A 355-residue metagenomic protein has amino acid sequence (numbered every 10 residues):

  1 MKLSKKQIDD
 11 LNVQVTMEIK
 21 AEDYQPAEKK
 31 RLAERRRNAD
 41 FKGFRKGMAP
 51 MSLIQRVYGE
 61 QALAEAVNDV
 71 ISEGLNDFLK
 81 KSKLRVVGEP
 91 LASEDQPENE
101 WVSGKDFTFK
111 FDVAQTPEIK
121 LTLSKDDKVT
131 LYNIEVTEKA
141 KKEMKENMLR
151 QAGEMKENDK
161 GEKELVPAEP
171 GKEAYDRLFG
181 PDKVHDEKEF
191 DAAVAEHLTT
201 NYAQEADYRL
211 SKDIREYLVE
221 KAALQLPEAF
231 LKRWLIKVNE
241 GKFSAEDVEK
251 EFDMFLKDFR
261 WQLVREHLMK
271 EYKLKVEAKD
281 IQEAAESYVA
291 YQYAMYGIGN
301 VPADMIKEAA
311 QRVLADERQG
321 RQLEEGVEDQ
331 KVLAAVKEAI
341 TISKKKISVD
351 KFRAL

Functional and structural regions predicted by a protein language model:
M1-L355: FKBP-type peptidyl-prolyl cis-trans isomerases
